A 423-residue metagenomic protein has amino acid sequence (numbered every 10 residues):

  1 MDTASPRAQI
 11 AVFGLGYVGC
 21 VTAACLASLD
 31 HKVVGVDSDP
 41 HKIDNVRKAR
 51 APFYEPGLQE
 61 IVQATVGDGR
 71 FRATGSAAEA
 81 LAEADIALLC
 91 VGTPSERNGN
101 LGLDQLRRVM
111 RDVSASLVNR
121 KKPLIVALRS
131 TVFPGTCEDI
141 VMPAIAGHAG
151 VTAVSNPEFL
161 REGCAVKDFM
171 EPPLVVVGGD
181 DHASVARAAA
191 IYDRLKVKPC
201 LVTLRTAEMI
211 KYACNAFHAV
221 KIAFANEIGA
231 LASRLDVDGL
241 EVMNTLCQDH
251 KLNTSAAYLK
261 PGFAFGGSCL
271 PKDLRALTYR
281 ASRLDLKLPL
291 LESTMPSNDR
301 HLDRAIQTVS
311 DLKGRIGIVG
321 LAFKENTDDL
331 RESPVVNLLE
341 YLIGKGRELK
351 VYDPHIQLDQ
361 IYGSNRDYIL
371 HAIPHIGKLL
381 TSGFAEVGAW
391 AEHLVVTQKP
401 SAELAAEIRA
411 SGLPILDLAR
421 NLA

Functional and structural regions predicted by a protein language model:
M1-A423: Structural/interface elements that position substrates and couple domains in central-metabolism enzymes
